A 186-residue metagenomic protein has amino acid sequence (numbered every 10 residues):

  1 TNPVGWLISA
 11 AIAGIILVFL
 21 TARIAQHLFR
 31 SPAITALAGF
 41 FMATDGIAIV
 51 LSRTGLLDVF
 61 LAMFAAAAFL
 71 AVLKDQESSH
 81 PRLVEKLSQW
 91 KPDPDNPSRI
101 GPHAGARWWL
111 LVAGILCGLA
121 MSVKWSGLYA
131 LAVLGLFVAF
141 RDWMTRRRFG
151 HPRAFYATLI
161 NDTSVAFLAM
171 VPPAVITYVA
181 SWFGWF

Functional and structural regions predicted by a protein language model:
T1-I12, I47: Juxtamembrane segments of multi-pass membrane glycosylation machinery that transfer sugars from lipid-linked donors
I8-F29, A67: Transmembrane-helix motifs of polytopic, lipid-linked glycan transferases
A10, R53-F60, V123-S126: Short acidic/glycine- and proline-prone juxtamembrane loop motifs at membrane-interface regions of multi-pass membrane
G14-L17, M42, L57-F69, L128: Hydrophobic core segments of transmembrane alpha-helices in multi-pass, intramembrane catalytic enzymes
F29-P32, A68-W109, V138-R147: Membrane-interface transmembrane helices that cradle and orient dolichyl/undecaprenyl
A38-A43, V50, L70, C117 (+1 more regions): Short helix- or helix-capping micro-motifs that position conserved polar/aromatic residues at function-defining sites
I115, L119, A132, A139-F186: Transmembrane-lumen/periplasm boundary regions of multi-pass, lipid-linked membrane glycan transferases
